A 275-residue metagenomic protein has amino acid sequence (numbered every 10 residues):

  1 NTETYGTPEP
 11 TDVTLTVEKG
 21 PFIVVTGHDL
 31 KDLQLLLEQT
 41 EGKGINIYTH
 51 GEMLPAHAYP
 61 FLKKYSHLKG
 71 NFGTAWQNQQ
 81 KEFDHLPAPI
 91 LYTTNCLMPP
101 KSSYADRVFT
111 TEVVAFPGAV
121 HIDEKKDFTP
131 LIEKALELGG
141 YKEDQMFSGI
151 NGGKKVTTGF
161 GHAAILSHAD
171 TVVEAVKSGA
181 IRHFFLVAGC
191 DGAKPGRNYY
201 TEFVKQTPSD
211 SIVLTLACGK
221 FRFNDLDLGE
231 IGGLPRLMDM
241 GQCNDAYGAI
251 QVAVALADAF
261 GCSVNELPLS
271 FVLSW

Functional and structural regions predicted by a protein language model:
N1-W275: Metallocofactor- and cofactor-centric catalytic cores in central/energy metabolism, strongly enriched
